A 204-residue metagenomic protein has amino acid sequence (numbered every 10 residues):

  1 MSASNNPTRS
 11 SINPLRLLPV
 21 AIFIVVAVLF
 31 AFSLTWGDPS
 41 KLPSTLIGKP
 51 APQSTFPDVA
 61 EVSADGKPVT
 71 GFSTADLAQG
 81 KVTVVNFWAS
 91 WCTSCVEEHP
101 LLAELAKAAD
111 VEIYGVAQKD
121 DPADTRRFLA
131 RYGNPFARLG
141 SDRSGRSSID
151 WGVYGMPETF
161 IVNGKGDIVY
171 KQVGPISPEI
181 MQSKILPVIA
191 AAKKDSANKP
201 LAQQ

Functional and structural regions predicted by a protein language model:
M1-V62, A202-Q204: N-terminal targeting signals for export/organelle localization
R16-L17, A130-P135, D142-K193, K199-Q204: Thiol/disulfide oxidoreductase modules built on the thioredoxin-like
G48, Q53, D110-V111, F136-A137: A generic structural signal for alpha->beta connector loops
S54-T83: A short beta-strand-turn-helix
K81-T83, W88-W91, G155: Short pre-active-site segment immediately N-terminal to redox-active cysteine/selenocysteine motifs in thiol-based
V96-G133, D142-I149, P200-Q204: Structural microenvironment flanking redox-active thiols in thiol-disulfide oxidoreductases
